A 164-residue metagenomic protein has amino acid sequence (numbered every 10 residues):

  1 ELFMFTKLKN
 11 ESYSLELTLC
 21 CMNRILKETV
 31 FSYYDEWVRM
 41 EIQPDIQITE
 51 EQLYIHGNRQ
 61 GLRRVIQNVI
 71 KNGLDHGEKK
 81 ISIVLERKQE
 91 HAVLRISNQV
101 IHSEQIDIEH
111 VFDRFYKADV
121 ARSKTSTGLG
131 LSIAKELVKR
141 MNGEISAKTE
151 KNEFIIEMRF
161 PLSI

Functional and structural regions predicted by a protein language model:
N10-L15, Y54-G57: Conserved micro-motifs of the catalytic ATP-binding
E16-Y34, E41: A conserved beta-strand-to-alpha-helix junction within the catalytic ATP-binding
T18-L19, Q43-L53: Conserved catalytic submotifs in the C-terminal HATPase_c
K80-E90: Short beta-strand/loop element within the Bergerat-fold HATPase_c
S103-Y116: Short conserved segment of the HATPase_c
G130, A134: Short alpha-helical Gxxx[C/S/T] motif in the catalytic ATP-binding
